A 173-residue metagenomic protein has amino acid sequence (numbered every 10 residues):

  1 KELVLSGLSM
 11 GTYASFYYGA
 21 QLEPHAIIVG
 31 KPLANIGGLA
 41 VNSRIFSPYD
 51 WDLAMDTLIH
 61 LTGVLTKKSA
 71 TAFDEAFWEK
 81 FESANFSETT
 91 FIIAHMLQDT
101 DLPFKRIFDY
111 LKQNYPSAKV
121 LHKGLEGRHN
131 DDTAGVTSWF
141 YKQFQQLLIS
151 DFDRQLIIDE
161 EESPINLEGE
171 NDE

Functional and structural regions predicted by a protein language model:
E2-S9: Alpha/beta-hydrolase fold nucleophile elbow
S6, G30, I93-M96: Short hydrophobic segments within beta-strands
S9, L33, L97-D99: Residue-level signal for short, function-critical loop segments
T12-E23: Short glycine-enriched nucleophile-adjacent loop and the immediately C-terminal alpha-helix near the catalytic center
Q21-H60: Hydrolase active-site cap/lid region
P48-L121, T137-D153, I157: The feature captures the conserved acid-bearing segment of alpha/beta-hydrolase catalytic domains
G127-W139: Catalytic histidine-centered segment of alpha/beta-hydrolase-like enzymes
R154-E173: Alpha/beta-hydrolase-fold serine-hydrolase catalytic core, especially in secreted/extracellular enzymes
